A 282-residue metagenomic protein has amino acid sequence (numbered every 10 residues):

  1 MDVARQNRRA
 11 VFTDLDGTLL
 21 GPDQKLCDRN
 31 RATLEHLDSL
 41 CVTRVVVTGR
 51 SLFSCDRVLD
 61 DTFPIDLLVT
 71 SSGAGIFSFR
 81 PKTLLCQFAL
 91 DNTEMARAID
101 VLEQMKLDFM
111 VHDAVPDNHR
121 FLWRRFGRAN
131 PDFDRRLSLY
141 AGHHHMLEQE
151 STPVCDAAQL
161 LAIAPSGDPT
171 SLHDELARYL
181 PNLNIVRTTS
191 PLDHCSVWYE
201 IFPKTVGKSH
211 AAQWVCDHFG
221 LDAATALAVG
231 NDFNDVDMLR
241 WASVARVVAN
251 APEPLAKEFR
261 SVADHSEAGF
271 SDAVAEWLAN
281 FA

Functional and structural regions predicted by a protein language model:
M1-T13, A32-E35, S39, D61 (+1 more regions): Non-catalytic pre-domain segments flanking phosphatase-related domains
D2-A10, L26-C27, Y199-A282: Mg2+-dependent phosphoryl-transfer enzymes with acidic/Ser/Thr/Gly-rich catalytic loops
N7-D23, A98, L239: Asp-based phosphoryl-transfer active-site loop
L19, S78-F79, H194-W198, L255-A256: A short acidic, helix-capping loop that chelates divalent metal ions and anchors anionic groups
D23-F133: Active-site phosphate-binding/coordination module
L37, S72, L160, L239 (+1 more regions): Residue-level signal for inorganic ion chemistry
C41-V45, P64-D66, A158-Q159, A224-A226 (+1 more regions): Short active-site oxyanion
H112-L227: Conserved acidic, metal-coordinating active-site core of Asp-based, Mg2+-dependent phosphoryl-transfer enzymes
